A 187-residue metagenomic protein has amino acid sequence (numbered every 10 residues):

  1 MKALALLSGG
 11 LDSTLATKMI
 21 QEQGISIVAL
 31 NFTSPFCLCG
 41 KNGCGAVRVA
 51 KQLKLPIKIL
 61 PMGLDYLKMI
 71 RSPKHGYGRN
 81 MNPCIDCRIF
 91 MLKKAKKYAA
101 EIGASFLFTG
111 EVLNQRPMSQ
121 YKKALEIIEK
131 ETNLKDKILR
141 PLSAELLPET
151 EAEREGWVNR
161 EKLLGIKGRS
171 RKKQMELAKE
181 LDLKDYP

Functional and structural regions predicted by a protein language model:
M1-E180: ATP-dependent adenylation/nucleotidyltransferase module used to activate substrates
K184-P187: Catalytic core of tubulin tyrosine ligase-like
